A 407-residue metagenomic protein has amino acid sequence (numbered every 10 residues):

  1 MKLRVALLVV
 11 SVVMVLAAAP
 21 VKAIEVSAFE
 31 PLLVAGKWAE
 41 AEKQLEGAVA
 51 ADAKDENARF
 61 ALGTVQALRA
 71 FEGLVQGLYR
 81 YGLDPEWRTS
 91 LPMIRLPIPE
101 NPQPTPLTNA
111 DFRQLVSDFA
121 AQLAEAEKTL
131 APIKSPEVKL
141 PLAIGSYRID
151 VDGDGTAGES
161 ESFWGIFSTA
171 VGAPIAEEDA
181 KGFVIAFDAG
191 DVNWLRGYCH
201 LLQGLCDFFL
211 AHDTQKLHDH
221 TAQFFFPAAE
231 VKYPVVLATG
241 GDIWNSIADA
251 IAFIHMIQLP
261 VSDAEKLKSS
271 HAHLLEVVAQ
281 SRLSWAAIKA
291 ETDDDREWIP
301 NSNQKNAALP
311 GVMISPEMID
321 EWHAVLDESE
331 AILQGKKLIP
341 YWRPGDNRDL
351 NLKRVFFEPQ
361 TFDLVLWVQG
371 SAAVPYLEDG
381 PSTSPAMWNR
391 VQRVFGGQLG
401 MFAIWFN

Functional and structural regions predicted by a protein language model:
A6-A17: Bacterial N-terminal signal peptides
A19-A23: Sec/Tat signal peptide C-region and signal peptidase I cleavage site
I24-A35, E40-K43, A67-A386: Short coil/linker segments at helix-helix boundaries
D55-A58: Residue-level recognition of tetratricopeptide repeat
R393-N407: Short, low-complexity, Pro/Ser/Thr/Gly-rich segments in the mature regions of secreted, periplasmic
